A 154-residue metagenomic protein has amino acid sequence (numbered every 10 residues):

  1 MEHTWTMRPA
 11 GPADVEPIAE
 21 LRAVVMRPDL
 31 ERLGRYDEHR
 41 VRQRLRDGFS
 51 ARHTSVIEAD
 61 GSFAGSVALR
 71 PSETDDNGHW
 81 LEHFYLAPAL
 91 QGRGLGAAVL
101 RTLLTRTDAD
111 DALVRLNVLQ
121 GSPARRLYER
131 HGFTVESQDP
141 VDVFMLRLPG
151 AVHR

Functional and structural regions predicted by a protein language model:
M1-A13, L148-R154: Conserved N-terminal entry element of GNAT/NAT acetyltransferase domains
A23-R46: Conserved GNAT-fold acetyl-CoA-binding loop/helix
R46-V56, G65: A short helix-loop-beta-strand connector motif used in the catalytic cores of GNAT acetyltransferases and, in some
S62-P71, G78-Y85: Conserved beta-strand in the GNAT
G78, T107-L119: Conserved GNAT acetyl-CoA-binding A-motif
L86, G92-T105, R125-R130: Conserved acetyl-CoA-binding loop-helix of GNAT-fold acetyltransferases
Q91, R115-R125, Q138-P149: Conserved beta-strand-loop-alpha-helix junction that forms the acyl-donor binding cleft
